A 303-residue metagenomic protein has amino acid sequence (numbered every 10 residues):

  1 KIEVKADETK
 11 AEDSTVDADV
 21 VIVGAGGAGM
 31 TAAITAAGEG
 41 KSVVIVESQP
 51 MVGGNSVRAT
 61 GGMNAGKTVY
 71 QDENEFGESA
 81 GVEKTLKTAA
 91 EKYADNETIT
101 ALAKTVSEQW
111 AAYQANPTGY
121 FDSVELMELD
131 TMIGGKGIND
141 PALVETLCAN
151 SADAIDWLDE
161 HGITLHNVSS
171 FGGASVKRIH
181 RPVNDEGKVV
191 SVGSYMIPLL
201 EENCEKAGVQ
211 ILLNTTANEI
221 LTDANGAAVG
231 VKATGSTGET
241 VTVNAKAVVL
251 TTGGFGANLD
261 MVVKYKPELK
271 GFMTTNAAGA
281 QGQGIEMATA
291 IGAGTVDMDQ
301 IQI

Functional and structural regions predicted by a protein language model:
I2-D13: N-terminal, intrinsically disordered, polar/charged segments of Gram-positive cell-envelope systems that serve as
A11-A28, V44: Beta1/beta-strand and adjacent pyrophosphate-binding region of the FAD-binding site in flavoprotein oxidoreductases
A33, A37: Gly/Ala-rich phosphate-binding loop of Rossmann-like dinucleotide-binding domains, activating on the conserved
G38-A59: Glycine-rich FAD pyrophosphate-binding loop
G54-R58, T68, E75, S170 (+2 more regions): Short, solvent-exposed loop/turn and secondary-structure capping segments
R58-Y93: N-terminal glycine-rich dinucleotide-binding loop that anchors FAD/FMN and/or NAD(P) in oxidoreductases
Y120-E239, N258-M261: Conserved redox-cofactor binding core of oxidoreductases
S236-E239, V243-I303: Glycine-rich loop(s) and the adjacent beta-strand/alpha-helix scaffold that form part
